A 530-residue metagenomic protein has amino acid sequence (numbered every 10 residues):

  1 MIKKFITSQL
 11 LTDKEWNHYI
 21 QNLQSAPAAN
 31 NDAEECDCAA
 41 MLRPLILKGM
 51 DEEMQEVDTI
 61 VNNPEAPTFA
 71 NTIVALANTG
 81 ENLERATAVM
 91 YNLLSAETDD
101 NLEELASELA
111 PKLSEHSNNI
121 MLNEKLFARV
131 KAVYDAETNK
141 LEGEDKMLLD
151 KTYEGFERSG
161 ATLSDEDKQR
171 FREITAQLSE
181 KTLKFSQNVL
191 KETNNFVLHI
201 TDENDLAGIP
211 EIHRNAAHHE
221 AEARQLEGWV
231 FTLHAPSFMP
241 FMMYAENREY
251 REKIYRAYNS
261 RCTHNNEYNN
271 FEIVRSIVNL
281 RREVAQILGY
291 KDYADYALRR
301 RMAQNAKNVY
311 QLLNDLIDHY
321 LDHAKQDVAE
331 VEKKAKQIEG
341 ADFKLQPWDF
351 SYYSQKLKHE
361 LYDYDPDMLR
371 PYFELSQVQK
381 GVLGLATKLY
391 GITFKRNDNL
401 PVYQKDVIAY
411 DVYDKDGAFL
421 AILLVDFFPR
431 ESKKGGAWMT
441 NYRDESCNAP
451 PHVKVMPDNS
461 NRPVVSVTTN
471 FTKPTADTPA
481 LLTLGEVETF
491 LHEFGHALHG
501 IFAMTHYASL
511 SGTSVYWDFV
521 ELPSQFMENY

Functional and structural regions predicted by a protein language model:
I2-I209: N-terminal helix-rich structural modules
H18-M41, V89-L109, K131-E173, T232-E272 (+3 more regions): Short His/Asp/Glu-rich catalytic/ion-coordination signatures at enzyme active sites or charged loops
I60-P64, R396-N399, S524: Surface-exposed patches in mature extracellular/periplasmic domains of secreted proteins
E144, L148-L149, Q177-E180, Q187 (+6 more regions): Active-site-proximal, well-structured secondary-structure segments within enzyme catalytic domains
T162-K168, I392-D398, I501-L510: Inter-helical turn/loop segments and adjacent helix faces that build the functional surface of alpha-helical bundle
S164, N259, F428, T472 (+3 more regions): Hydrophobic alpha-helix feature that most strongly marks membrane-spanning transmembrane helices and their immediate
R282-A285, G289, A386, L484-I501 (+1 more regions): Active-site recognition of the HExxH zinc-binding catalytic motif
P479-T489, G500-F526: Post-HEXXH active-site segment of zinc metalloproteases
